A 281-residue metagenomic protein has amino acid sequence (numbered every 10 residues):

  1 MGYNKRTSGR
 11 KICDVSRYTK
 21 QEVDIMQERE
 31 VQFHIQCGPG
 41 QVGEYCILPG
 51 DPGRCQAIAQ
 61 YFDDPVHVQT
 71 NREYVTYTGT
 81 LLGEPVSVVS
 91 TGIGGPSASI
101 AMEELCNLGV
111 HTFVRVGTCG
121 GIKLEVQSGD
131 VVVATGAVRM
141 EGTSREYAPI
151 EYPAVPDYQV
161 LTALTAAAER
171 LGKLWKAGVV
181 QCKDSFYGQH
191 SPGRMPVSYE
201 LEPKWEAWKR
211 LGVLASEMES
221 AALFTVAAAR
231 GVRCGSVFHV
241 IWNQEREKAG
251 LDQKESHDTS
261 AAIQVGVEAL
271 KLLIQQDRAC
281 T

Functional and structural regions predicted by a protein language model:
Y3, R10-R17: Short, positively charged and aromatic/hydrophobic N-terminal segments
D14-A163, A167: Metabolite-binding pocket within alpha/beta catalytic cores that recognizes anionic/polar moieties
P65-T70, G172-V179, Q275-T281: Flexible, glycine/charged-enriched surface loops at secondary-structure junctions
H111-T112, L214, R233: Short acidic/polar active-site loop segments enriched in Thr and Asp
V155-G212: Active-site rim beta-loop-alpha module in soluble metabolic enzymes
A163-L171, V226, V265-Q276: Generic non-transmembrane alpha-helical segments
A221-E255: Zn-dependent metallopeptidase/amidohydrolase metal-coordination segment
Q244-T281: His/Asp/Glu-rich mid-to-C-terminal helical/loop segments that flank catalytic regions of hydrolases
